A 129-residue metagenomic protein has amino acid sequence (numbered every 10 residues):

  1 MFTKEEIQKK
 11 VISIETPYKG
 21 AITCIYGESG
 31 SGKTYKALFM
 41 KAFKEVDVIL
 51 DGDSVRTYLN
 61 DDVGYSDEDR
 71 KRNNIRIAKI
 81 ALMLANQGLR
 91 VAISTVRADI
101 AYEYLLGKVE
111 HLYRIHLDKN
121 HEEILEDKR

Functional and structural regions predicted by a protein language model:
M1-V11: N-terminal pre-Walker A segment at the start of P-loop NTPase domains
S13-G20: Phosphate-binding P-loop
I25: Hydrophobic anchor at the beta1->P-loop junction of P-loop NTPases
E28-S29: The conserved Walker
G32: Conserved glycine(s) of the Walker
L38-L82: Conserved substrate/cofactor phosphate-moiety recognition/catalytic segment in nucleotide-dependent phosphotransferases
S66-E110: Glycine-rich phosphate-binding loop used to anchor ATP phosphates in small-molecule kinases, encompassing both
S94-T95, V109-L125: Conserved phosphate-donor/acceptor-positioning beta-strand/loop module used by diverse small-molecule
